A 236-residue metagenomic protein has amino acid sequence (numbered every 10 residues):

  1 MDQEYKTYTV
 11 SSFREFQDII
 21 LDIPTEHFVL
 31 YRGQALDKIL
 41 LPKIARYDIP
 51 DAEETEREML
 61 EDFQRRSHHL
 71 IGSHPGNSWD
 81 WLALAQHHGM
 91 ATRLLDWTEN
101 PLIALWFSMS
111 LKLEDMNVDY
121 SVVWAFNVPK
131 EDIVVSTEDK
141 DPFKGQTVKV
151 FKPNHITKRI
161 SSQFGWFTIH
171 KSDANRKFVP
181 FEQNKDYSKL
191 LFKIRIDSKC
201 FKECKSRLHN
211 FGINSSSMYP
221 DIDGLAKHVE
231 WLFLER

Functional and structural regions predicted by a protein language model:
M1-R236: Catalytic-core elements of nucleic-acid end-processing and repair enzymes
